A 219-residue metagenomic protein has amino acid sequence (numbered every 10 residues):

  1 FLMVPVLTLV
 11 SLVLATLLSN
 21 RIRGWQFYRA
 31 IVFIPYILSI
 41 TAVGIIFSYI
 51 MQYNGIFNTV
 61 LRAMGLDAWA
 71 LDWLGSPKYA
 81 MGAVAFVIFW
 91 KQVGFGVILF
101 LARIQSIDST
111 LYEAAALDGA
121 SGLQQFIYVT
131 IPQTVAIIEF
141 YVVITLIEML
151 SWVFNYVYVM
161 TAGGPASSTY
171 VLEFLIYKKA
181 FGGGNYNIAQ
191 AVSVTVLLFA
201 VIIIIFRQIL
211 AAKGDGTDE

Functional and structural regions predicted by a protein language model:
F1-E219: A structural signal for multi-pass alpha-helical bundles of membrane permease subunits that mediate small-molecule
